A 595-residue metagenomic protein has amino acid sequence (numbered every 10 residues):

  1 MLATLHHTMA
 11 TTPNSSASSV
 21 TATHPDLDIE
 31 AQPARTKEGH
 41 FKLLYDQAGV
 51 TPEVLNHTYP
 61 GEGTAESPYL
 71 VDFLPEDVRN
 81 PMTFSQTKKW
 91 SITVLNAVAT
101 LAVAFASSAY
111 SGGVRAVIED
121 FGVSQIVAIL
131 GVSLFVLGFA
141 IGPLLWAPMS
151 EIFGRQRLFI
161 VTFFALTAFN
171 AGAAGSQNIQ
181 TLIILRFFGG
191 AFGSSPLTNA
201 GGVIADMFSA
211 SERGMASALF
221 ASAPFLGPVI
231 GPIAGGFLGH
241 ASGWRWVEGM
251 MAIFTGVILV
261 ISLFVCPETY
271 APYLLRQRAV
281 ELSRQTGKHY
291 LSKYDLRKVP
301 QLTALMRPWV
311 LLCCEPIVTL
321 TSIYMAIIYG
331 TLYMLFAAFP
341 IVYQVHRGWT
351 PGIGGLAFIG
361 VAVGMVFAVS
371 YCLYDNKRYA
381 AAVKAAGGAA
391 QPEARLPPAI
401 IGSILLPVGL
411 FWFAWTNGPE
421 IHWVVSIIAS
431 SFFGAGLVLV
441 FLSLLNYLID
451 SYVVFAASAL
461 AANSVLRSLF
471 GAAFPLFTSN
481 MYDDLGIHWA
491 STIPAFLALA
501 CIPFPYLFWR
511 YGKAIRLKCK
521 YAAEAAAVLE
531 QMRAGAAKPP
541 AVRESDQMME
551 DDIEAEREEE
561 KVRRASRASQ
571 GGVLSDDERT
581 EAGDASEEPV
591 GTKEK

Functional and structural regions predicted by a protein language model:
M1-A102, Q125, W246, L259-T303 (+2 more regions): Intracellular terminal tails of multi-pass secondary transporters
T64, V71-P75, K88-Q125, I141 (+4 more regions): Extracytoplasmic
A104, S133-V136, A171-Q177, G190 (+4 more regions): C-terminal transmembrane bundle
A106, D120-G122, L145, F153-G154 (+4 more regions): Helix-breaking motifs and short loop linkers at transmembrane-helix boundaries and internal kinks in secondary membrane
I141-Q180: Conserved MFS/SLC helix-loop-helix module at the cytosolic interface between two early adjacent transmembrane helices
F159, N178-R186, T198, E248 (+2 more regions): Short hydrophobic/alpha-helical segments at membrane-entry points of transmembrane helices in Major Facilitator
L185-F225: Cytoplasmic helix-loop-helix junction between adjacent transmembrane helices in 12-TM secondary transporters
A223-Y273: Helix-loop-helix hairpin linking two adjacent transmembrane segments in secondary transporters
